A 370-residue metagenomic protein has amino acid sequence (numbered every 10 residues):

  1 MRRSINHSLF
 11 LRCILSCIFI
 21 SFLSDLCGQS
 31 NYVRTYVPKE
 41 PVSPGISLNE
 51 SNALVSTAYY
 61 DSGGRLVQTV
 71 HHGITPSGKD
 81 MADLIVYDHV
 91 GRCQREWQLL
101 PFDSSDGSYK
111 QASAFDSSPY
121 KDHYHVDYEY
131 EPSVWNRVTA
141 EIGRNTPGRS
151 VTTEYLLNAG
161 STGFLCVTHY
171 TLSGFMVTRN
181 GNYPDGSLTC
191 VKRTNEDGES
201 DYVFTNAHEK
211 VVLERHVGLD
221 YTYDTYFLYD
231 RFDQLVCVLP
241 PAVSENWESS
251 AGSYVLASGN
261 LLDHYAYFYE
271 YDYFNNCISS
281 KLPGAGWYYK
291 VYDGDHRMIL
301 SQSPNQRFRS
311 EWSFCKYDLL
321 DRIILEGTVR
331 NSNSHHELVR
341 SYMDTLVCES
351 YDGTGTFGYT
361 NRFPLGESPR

Functional and structural regions predicted by a protein language model:
M1-S30: Bacterial Sec-dependent N-terminal signal peptides
C27-R370: Beta-strand elements of repeat-based all-beta scaffolds
